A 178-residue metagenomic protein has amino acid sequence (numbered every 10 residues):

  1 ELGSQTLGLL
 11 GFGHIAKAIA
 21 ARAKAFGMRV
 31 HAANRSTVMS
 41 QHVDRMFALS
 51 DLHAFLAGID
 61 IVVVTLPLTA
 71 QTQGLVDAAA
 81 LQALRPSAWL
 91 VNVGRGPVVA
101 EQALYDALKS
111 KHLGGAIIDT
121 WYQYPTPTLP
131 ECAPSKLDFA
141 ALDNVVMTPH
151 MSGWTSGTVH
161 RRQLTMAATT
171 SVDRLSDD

Functional and structural regions predicted by a protein language model:
E1-P86: Rossmann-like dinucleotide/phosphate-binding beta-alpha-beta segment
S87-D178: Rossmann-like dinucleotide-binding domain for NAD(H)/NADP(H)
